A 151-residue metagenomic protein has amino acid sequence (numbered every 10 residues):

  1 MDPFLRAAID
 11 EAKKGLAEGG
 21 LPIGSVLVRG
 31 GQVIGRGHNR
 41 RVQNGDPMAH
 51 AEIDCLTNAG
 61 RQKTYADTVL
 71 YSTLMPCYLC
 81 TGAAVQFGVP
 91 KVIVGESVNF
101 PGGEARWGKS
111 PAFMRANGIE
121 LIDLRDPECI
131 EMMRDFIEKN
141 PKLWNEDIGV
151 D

Functional and structural regions predicted by a protein language model:
M1-E18: Short, basic/aromatic recognition patches
I9, A116, L121-D123, I130-D151: Secretory/periplasmic and organellar redox-cofactor proteins
G15, G20, V33, Y78: Short glycine- and Lys/Arg-enriched binding-loop motifs that mark or flank ligand-binding interfaces
L21-I23, A66: Short coil/turn segments at beta-strand junctions that form active-site/ligand-binding loops
I23-G31: Short beta-strand scaffold segments in enzyme catalytic cores
G35-M132: Zn2+-dependent cytidine deaminase-like catalytic core
